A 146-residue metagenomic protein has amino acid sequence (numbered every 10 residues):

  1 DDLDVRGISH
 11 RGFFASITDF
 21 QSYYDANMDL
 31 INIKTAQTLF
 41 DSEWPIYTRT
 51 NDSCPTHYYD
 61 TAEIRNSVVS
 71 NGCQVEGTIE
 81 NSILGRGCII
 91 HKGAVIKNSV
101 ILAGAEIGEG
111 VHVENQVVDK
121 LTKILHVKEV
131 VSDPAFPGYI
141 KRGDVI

Functional and structural regions predicted by a protein language model:
D1-I146: Left-handed beta-helix
